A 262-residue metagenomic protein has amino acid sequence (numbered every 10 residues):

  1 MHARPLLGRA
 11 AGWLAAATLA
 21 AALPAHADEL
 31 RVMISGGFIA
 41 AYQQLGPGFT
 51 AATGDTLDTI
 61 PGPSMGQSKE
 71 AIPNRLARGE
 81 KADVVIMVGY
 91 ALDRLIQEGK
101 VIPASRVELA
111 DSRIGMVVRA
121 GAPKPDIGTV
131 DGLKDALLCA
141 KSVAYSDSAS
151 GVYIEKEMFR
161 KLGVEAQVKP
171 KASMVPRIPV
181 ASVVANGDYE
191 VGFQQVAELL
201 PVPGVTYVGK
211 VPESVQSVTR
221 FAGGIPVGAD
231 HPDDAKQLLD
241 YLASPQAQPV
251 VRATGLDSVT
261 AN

Functional and structural regions predicted by a protein language model:
H2, R9-A22: Bacterial N-terminal signal peptides
R4-P5, R31: Generic extreme N-terminus detector
L6-L7, A22, T59, R177: Generic low-polarity alpha-helical segments
L7, A17-A20, R78, F193: Compositionally biased, intrinsically disordered low-complexity regions
L23-A27: Sec/Tat signal peptide C-region and signal peptidase I cleavage site
D28-E70, N74-K81, Y90-E98, P103 (+2 more regions): Exported/periplasmic ABC-transporter solute-binding proteins
I86: Phosphate-/polyanion-interacting regions in eukaryotic proteins
